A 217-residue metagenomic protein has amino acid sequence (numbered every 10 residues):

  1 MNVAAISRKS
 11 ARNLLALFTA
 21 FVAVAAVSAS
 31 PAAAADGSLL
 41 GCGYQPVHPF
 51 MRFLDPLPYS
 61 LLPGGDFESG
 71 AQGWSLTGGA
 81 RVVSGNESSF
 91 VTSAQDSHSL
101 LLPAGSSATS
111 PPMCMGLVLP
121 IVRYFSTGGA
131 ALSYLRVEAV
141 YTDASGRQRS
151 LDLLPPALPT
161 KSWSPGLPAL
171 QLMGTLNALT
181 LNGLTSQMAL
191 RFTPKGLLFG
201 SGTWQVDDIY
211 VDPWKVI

Functional and structural regions predicted by a protein language model:
V3-L17: Bacterial N-terminal signal peptides that target proteins for export
V22-P31: C-terminal segment of classical bacterial N-terminal signal peptides
D36-L39, Q45, R52, S60-S99: Extracellular glycan-recognition surfaces and repeat-rich motifs
F67, L119-G128, S186-G196: Extracellular beta-strand-rich recognition modules
L76-G79, I121-F125, A131-V140: Beta-strand acidic-aromatic groove motif in beta-rich domains, primarily in extracellular
Q95-I121, L132: Short beta-strands within extracellular/lumenal beta-sheet-rich domains
A144-Q187, T193-S201: Extracellular carbohydrate recognition and processing domains and analogous Trp-centered ligand-binding platforms
K195-V216: Extracellular carbohydrate recognition
